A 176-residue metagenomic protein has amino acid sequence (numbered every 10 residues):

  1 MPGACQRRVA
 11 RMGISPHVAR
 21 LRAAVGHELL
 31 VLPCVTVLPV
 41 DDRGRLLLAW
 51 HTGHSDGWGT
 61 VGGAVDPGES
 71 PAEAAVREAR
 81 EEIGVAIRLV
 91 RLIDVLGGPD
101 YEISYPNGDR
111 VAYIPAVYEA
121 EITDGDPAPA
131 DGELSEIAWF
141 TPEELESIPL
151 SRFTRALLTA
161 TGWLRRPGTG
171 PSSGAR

Functional and structural regions predicted by a protein language model:
P2-L38, G108: Acidic, metal-coordinating catalytic segment for phosphate/diphosphate chemistry, firing primarily on the Nudix
P2-R7, D56, D124-R176: Nudix hydrolase/Nudix homology domain
L32, G53-S55, T60, I87 (+1 more regions): Short connector loops at helix/strand junctions that flank enzyme active sites, especially segments positioning acidic
P33-V35, G44, I114-A116, S135: Change "...and in nucleic-acid phosphodiester-cleaving endonucleases..." to "...and in nucleic-acid processing enzymes
P39-V40, L48, A120-I122, W139: Conserved hydrophobic "DFG−1" position in protein kinase catalytic cores
D41-E82: Conserved Nudix-box catalytic region and its N-terminal flanking loop in Nudix hydrolases and closely related
A86-L96: A short coil-to-beta-strand element that immediately follows conserved catalytic motifs
L96-D126: Active-site-adjacent beta-strand/loop module that shapes the phosphate/pyrophosphate-binding cleft
